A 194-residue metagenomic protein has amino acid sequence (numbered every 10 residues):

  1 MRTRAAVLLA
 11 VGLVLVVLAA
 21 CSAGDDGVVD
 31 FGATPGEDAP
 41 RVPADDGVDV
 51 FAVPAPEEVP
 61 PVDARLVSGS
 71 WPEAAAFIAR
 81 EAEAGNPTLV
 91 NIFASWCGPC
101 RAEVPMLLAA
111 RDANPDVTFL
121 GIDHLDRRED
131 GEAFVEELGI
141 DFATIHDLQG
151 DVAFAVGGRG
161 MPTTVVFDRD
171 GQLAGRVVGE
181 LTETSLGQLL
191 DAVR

Functional and structural regions predicted by a protein language model:
M1-G69: N-terminal targeting signals for export/organelle localization
V17, F93, L120: Conserved Rossmann-like nucleotide-binding pocket used by diverse enzymes that bind dinucleotide cofactors
D63-P87: A short beta-strand-turn-helix
A74, A84-T88, D130-E132, E137-T144: Conserved N-terminal glycine/acidic-rich loop preference
I78-R101, L107: Short active-site neighborhood of thiol/selenol oxidoreductases, capturing the structured segment around
L89-N91, G121-D123, V165, R176: Soluble periplasmic/extracytoplasmic beta-strand elements of cell-envelope proteins
R101-L138, L148-F154: Structural microenvironment flanking redox-active thiols in thiol-disulfide oxidoreductases
A133-I140, L148-V193: Thiol/disulfide oxidoreductase modules built on the thioredoxin-like
